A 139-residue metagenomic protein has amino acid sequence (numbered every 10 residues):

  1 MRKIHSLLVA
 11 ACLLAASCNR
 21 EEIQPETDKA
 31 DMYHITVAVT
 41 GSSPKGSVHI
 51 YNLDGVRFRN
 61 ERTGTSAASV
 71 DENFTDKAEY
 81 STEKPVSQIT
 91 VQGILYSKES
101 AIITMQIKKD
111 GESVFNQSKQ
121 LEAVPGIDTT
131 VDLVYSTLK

Functional and structural regions predicted by a protein language model:
M1-I4: Positively charged n-region of N-terminal signal peptides that target proteins for export
S6, C12-I35: Bacterial Sec-dependent N-terminal signal peptides
S6-L7, A101: Generic hydrophobic-segment detector
E26-K139: First exposed extracellular module after export/assembly in secreted or surface-exposed proteins
